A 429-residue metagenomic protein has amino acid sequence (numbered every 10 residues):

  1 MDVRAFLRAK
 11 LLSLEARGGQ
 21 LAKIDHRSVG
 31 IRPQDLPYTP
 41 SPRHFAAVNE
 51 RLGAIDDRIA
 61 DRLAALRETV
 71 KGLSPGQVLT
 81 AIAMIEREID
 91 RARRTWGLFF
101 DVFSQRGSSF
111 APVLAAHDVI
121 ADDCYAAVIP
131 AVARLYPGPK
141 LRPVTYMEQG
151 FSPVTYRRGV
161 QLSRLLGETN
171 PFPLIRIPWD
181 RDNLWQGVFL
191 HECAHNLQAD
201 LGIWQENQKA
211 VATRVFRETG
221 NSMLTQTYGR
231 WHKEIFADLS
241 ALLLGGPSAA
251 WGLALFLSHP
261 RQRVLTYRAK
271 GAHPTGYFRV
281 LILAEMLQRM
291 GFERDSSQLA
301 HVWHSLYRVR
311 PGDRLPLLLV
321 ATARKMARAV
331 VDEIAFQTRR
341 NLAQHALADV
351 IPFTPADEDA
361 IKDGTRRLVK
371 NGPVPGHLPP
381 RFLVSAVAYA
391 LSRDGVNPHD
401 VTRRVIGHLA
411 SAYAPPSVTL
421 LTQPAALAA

Functional and structural regions predicted by a protein language model:
M1-V119, D123-A127, A131, K140-F151 (+3 more regions): Non-catalytic terminal regions of proteins
F103-G107, F172-W179, S222-M223: Glycine- and acidic
I129, A133, A194, Q198-G202 (+2 more regions): Hydrophobic/aromatic-lined pockets within catalytic cores
L135-P139, P143, Q205-R214, A250-H259: Short, glycine/acidic-rich hinge or "gate" loops at secondary-structure transitions that mediate conformational
L141-P173, L197-Q198, W204-K209: Active-site-adjacent "gating/activation" loops or surface patches in catalytic cores
P173-L174, R181-L197: Short alpha-helix carrying the canonical HExxH Zn2+-binding catalytic motif
N183-Q186, A199-E234: Post-HEXXH active-site segment of zinc metalloproteases
E218-Q288: Metalloprotease/metallohydrolase-associated module, dominated by Zn2+-dependent proteases
